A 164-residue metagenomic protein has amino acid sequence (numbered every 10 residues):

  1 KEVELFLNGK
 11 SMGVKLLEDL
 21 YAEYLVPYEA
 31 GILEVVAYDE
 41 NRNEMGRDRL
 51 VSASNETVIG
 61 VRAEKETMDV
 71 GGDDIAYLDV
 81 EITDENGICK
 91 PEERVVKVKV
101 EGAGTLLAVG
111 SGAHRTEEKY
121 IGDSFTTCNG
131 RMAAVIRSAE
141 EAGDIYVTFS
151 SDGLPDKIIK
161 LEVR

Functional and structural regions predicted by a protein language model:
K1-V3, E93: Short proline/glycine-enriched turn/loop motifs at strand-loop junctions of beta-rich domains
M12-E18: Short beta-strand segments within Ig-like beta-sandwich modules, predominantly Fibronectin type-III
E23-Y28, K119-E140: Short, hydrophobic beta-strand segments
Y28-I32, D73-I75, A142-D144: Extracellular Ig-like/FN3 beta-sandwich strand-entry sites
V36-A37, D73-V96, Y146-F149: Beta-strand-rich structural segments
R42-S54, P155-R164: Edge beta-strands of extracellular beta-sandwich domains
A53-G71: Low-complexity, acidic Ser/Thr/Pro/Gly-rich terminal tails and inter-domain linkers that flank the onset of structured
V58-G60, K99-R115: Short aromatic-acidic-glycine turn motif
